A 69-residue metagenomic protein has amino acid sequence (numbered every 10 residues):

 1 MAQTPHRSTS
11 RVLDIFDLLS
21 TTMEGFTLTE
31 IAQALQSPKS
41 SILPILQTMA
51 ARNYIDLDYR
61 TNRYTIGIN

Functional and structural regions predicted by a protein language model:
A2-N69: N-terminal helix-turn-helix
